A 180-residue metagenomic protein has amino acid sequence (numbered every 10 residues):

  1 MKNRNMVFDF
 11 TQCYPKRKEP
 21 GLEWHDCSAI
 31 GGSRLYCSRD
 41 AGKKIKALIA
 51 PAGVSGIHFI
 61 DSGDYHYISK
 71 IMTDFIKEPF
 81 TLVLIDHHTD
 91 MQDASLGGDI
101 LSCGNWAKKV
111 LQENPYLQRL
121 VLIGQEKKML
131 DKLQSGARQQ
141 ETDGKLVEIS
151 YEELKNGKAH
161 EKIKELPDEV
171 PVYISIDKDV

Functional and structural regions predicted by a protein language model:
K2-V180: Conserved alpha-helical scaffold segments that buttress catalytic/binding sites
